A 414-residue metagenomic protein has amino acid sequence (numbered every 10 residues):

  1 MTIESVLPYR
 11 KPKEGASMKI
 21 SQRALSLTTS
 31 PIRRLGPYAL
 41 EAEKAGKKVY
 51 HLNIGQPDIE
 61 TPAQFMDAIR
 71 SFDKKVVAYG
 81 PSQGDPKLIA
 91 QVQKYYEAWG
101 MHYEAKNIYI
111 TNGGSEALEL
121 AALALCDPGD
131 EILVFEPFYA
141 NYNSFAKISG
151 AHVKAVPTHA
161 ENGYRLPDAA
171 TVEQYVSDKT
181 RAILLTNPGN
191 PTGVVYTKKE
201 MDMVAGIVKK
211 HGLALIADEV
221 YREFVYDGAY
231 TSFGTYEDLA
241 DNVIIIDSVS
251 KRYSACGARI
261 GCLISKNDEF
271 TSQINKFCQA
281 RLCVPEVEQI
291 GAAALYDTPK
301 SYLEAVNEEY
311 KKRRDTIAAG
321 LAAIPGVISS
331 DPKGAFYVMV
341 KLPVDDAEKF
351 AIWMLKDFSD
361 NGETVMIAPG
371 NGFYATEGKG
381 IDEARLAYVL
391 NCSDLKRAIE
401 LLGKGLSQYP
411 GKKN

Functional and structural regions predicted by a protein language model:
T2-I20, A24, T28-S30, L35 (+3 more regions): PLP-dependent class I/II
K75: Basic nucleic-acid-binding alpha-helical/helix-turn surface characteristic of O6-alkylguanine DNA
Y79-N112: Conserved N-terminal alpha-helix of the aminotransferase class I/II PLP-enzyme fold
